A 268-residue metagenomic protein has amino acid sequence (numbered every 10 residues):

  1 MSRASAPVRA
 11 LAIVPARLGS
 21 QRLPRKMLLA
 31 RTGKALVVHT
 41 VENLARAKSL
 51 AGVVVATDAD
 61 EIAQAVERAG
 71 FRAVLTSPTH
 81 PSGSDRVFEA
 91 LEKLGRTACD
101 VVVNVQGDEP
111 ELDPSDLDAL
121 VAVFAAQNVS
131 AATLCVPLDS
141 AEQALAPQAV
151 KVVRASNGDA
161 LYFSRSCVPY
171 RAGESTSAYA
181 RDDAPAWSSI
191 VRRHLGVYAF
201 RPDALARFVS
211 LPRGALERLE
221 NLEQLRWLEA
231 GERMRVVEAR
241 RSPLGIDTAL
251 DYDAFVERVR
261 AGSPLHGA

Functional and structural regions predicted by a protein language model:
R3, P7-T57: N-terminal glycine-rich phosphate-binding loop and ensuing alpha1 helix
A12, V53-V55, V102, A132 (+2 more regions): Hydrophobic/aromatic residues located in beta-strands of well-ordered beta-sheets within soluble catalytic
Q21, V103, P110, Y198 (+1 more regions): Residues that recognize and position ribonucleotide moieties
L50, C99, Q127-S130, E232: Short, high-confidence coil segments that cap the C-terminus of an alpha-helix and link into the following beta-strand
V54, D60-A119: Short phosphate-binding loop-to-helix
D113-G214: Conserved core of the sugar-phosphate nucleotidyltransferase
Y179-A268: Conserved alpha/beta core of the MobA/IspD/sugar-nucleotide pyrophosphorylase nucleotidyltransferase superfamily
